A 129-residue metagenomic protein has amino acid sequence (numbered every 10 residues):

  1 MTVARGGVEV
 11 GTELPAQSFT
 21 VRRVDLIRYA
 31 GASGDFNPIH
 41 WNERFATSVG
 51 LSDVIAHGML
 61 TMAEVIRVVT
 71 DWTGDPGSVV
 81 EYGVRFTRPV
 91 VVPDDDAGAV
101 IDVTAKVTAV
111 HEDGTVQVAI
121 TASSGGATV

Functional and structural regions predicted by a protein language model:
M1-A56: Catalytic strand-loop segment that frames the active site of acyl-thioester-processing enzymes
M1-L14, V92-V129: HotDog/MaoC-like acyl-thioester-processing domains
F19, P89, E112: Residues that form or immediately flank small-molecule/cofactor binding pockets and catalytic motifs
D25, W72, V79, A119-I120: Short amphipathic alpha-helical leader/targeting segments
H40-A46, V79-E81, A109-H111, T128-V129: Glycine-rich loops and low-complexity Gly/Arg-rich segments that provide flexible linkers or classic glycine-based
V49-D53, T61-K106: Hydrophobic beta-strand-centered segment that forms part of the acyl-chain substrate-binding groove
